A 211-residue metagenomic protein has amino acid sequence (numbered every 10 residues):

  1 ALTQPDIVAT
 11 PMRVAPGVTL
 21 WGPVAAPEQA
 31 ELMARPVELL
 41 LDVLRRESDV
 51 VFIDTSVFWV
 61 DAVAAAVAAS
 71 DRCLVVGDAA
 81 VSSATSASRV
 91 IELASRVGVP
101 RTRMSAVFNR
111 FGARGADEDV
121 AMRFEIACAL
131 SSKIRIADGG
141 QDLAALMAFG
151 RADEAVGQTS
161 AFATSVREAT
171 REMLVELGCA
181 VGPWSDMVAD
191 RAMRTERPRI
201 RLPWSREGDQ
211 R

Functional and structural regions predicted by a protein language model:
A1, R96-G98, T102-M104, T170-R211: Acidic-aromatic/histidine active-site loop/patch
A1-L20: Phosphate-binding loop that captures ATP/GTP phosphates
W21-V63: Phosphate-binding/switch loop-helix module in NTP-utilizing enzymes
R46, W59-V81: Inter-motif core of Ras-like GTPase G domains
V50, R72, L130-I134: Well-ordered beta-strand positions
G77-D78, L93, M104-A116, R135-Q141: G-domain G4 guanine-recognition motif of GTPases
R110-F111, F124-D153: Beta-strand-loop-alpha "switch" segments that mediate conformational coupling across diverse proteins
L146-V166: C-terminal boundary of histidine-terminating zinc-finger modules
